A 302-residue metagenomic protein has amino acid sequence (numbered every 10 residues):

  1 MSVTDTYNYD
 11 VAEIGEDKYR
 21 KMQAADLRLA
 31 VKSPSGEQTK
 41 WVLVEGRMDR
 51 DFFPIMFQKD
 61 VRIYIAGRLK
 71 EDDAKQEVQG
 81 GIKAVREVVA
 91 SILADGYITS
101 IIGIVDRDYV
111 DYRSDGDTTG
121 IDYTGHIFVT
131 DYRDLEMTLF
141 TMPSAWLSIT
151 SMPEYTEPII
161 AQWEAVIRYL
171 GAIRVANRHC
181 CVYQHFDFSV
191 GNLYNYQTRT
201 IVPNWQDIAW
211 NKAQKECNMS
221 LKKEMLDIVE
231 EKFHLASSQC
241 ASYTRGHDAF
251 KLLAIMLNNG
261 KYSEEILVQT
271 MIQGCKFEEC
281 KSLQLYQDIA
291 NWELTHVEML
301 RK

Functional and structural regions predicted by a protein language model:
S2-K302: Acidic, divalent-metal-binding catalytic cores of TOPRIM and closely related two-metal-ion phosphodiester/pyrophosphate
